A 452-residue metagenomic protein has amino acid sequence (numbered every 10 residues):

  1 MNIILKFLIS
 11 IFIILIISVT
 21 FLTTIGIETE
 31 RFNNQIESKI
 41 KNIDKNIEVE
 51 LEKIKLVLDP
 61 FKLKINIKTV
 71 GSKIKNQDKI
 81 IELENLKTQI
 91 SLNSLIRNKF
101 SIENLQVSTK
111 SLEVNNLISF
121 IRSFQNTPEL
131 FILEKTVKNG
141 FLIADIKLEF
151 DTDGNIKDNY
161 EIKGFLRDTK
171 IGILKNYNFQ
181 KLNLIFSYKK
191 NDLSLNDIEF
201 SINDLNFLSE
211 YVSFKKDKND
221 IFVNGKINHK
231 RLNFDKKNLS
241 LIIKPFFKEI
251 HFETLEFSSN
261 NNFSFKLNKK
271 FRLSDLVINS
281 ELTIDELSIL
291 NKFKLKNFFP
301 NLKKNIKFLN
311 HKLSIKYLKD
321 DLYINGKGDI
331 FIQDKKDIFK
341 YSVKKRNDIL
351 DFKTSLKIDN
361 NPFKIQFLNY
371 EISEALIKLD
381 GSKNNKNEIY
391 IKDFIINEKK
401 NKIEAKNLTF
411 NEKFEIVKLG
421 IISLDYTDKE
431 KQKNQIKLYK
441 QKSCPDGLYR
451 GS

Functional and structural regions predicted by a protein language model:
M1-S10, G26, S38, N42 (+4 more regions): Short, Lys/Arg-enriched, disordered terminal segments
K6-F21: Hydrophobic membrane-insertion alpha-helices, especially the h-region of bacterial N-terminal signal peptides
S18-S119, F131-D153, L193, L205-F207: Terminal hydrophobic membrane-targeting helix
L51-K53, T69-G71, N85, N104 (+9 more regions): Extracellular/lumenal ectodomain signal focusing on beta-strand-rich modules and carbohydrate-recognition contexts
R97, S213-K216: An acidic-aromatic
L105-K157, E161-G172, F186, N191-L193 (+6 more regions): Extended amphipathic, helix-rich lipid-handling scaffolds
